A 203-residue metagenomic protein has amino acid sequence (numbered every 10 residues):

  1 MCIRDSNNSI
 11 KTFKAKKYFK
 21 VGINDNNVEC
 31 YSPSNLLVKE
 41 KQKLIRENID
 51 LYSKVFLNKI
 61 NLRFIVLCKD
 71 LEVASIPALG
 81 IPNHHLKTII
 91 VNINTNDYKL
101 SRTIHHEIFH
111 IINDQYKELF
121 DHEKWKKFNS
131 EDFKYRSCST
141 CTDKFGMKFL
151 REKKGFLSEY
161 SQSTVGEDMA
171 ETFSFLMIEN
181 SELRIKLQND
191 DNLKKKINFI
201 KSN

Functional and structural regions predicted by a protein language model:
M1-S6: Conserved small/polar residues in nucleotide/adenosyl-binding loops
N7, K11, L37, K41 (+1 more regions): Non-membrane alpha-helical secondary structure
N8, F13-K14, N26, E47 (+2 more regions): Alpha-helical structural elements
I10-E29, P82, K144, F149-L150: Short alpha-helical hairpin
K16-K20, L57, K117: Residue-level recognition of short, structured coil/turn motifs that connect secondary structure elements
G22-K87, I93-N94: Auxiliary, metal-adjacent structural segments of Zn-dependent hydrolase domains
N61-N203: Active-site-flanking segments in enzyme catalytic domains
